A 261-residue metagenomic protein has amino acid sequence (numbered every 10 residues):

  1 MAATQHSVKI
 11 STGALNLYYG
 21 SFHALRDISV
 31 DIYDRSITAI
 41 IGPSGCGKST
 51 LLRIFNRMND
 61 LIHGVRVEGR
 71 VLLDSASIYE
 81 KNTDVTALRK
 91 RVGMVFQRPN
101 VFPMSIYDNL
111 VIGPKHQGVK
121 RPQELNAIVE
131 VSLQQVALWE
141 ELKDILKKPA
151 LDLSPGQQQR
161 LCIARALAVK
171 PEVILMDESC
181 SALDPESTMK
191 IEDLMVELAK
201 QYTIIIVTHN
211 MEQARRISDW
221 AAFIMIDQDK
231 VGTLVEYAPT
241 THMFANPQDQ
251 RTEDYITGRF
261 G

Functional and structural regions predicted by a protein language model:
I41-P43: The feature captures the beta-strand-to-loop junction immediately N-terminal to the Walker
N56, Y107-H116, N126, E130 (+1 more regions): Short helical segment in ABC ATPase nucleotide-binding domains corresponding to the A-loop/adjacent helical element
R70-S77, P122-D144: Conserved ABC ATPase "signature" region
K148-L153, Q157: Conserved ABC ATPase signature
K170: Conserved catalytic motifs of ABC-family nucleotide-binding domains
I174-D177: Catalytic Walker B motif of ABC-type/P-loop ATPase nucleotide-binding domains
I226-T257: Conserved beta-strand-loop-alpha-helix hinge in the C-terminal portion of ABC ATPase nucleotide-binding domains
